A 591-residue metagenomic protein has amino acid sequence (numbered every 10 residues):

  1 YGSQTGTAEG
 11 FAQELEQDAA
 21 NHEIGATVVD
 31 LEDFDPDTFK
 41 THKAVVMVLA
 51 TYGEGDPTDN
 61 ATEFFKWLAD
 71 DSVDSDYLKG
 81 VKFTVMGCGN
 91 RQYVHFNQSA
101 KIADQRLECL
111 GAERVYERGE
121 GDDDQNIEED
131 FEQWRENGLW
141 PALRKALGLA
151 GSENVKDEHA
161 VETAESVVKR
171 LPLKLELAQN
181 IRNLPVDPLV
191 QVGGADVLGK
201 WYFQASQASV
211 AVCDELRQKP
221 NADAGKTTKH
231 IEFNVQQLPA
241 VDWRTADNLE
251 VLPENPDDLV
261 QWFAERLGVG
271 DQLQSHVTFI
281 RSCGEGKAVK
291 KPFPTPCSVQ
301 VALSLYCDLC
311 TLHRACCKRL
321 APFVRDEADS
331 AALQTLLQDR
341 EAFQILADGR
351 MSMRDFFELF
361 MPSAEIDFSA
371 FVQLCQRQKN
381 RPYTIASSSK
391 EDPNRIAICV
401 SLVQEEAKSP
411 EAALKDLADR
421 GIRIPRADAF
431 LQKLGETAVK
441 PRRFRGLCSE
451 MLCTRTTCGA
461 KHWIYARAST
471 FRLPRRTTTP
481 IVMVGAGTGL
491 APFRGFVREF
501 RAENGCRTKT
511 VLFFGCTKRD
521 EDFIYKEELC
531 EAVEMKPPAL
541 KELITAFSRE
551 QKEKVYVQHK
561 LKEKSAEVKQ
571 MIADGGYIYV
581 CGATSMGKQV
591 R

Functional and structural regions predicted by a protein language model:
Y1-R591: FNR-like FAD-binding dehydrogenase module
